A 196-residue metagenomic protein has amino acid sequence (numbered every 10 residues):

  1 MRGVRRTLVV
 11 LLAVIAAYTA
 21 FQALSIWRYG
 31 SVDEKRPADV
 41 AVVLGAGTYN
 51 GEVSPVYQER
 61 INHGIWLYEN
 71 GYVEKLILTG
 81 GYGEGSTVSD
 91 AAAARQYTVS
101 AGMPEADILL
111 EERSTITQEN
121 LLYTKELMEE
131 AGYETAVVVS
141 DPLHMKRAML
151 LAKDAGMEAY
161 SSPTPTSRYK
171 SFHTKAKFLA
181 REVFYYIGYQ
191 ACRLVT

Functional and structural regions predicted by a protein language model:
M1-R2, V56: General helical secondary-structure elements
R2-D33: N-terminal type II signal-anchor transmembrane helix that functions as the membrane-insertion/stop-transfer segment
L12-A13, L67, D154, G188: Enrichment for repetitive, rod-forming helical segments
A23-A180: A structural signal for short, hydrophobic/glycine-enriched beta-strand patches
S25, F178-T196: Short hydrophobic helices that act as membrane-entry/anchoring signals
